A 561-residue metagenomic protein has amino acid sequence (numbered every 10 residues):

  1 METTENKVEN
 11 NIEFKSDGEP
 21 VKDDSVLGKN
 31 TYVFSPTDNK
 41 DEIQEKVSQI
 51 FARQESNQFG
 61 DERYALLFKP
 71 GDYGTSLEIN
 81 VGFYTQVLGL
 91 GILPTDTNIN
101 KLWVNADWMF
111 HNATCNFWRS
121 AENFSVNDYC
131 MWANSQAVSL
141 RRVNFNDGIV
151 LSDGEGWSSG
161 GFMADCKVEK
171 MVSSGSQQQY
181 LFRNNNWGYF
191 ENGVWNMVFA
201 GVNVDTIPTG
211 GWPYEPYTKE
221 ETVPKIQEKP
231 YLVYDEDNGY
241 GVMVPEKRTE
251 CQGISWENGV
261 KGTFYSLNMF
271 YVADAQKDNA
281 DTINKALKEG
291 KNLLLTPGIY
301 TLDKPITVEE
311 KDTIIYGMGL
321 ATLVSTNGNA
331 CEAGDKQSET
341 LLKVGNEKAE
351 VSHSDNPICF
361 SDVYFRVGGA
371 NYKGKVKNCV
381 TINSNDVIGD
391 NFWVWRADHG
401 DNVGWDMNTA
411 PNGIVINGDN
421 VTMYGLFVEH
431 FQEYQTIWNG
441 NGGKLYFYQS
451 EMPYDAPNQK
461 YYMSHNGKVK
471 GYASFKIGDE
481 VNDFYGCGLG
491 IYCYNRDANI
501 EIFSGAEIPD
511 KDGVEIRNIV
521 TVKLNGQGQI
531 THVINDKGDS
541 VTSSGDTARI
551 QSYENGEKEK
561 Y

Functional and structural regions predicted by a protein language model:
M1-E5: Bacterial Sec-dependent N-terminal signal peptides
N6-Y561: Extracellular/periplasmic carbohydrate-active domains that bind, remodel, or depolymerize complex polysaccharides
